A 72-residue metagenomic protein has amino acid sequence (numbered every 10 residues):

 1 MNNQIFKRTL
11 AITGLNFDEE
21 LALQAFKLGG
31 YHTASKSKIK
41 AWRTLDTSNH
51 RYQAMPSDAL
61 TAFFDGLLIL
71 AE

Functional and structural regions predicted by a protein language model:
M1-L15: A short, Lys/Arg-rich alpha-helix, primarily the initiator
N3-Q4, D18, Q24, Y31-P56: A cross-kingdom feature marking solvent-exposed beta-strand/loop segments within repeated, beta-rich binding/scaffold
F6-T9, E19-A22, F26, D58-L67: Short, structured motif recognition centered on aromatic/hydrophobic residues
S48-E72: Charged low-complexity interaction tracts in eukaryotic proteins
